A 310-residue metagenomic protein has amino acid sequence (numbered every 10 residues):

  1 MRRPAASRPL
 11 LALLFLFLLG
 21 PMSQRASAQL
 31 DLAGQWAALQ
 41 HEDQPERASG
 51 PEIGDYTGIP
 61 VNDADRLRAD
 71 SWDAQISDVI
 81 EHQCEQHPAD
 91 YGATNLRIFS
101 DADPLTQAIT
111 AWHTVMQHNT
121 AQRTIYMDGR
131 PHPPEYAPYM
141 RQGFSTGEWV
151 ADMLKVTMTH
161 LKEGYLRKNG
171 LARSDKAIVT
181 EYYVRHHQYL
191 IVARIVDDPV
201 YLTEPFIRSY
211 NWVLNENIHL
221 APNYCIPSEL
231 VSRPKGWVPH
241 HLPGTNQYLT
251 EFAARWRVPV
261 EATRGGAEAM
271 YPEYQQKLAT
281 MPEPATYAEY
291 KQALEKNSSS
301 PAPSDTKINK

Functional and structural regions predicted by a protein language model:
M1-S7: N-terminal secretory signal peptides that target proteins for export/translocation
L10-P21: Bacterial N-terminal signal peptides
A26-K310: PEST-like low-complexity, intrinsically disordered acidic/proline/serine-rich tracts that flank trafficking/processing
